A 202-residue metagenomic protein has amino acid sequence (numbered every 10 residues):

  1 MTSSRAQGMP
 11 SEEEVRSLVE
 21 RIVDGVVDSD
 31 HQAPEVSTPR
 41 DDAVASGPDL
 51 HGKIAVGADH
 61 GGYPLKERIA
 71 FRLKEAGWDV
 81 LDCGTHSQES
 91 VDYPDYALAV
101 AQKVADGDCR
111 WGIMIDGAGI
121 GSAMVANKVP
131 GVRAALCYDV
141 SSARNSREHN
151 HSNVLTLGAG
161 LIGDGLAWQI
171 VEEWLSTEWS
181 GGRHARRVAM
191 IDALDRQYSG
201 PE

Functional and structural regions predicted by a protein language model:
T2, P10, E14-I22, A45-L50 (+3 more regions): C-terminal binding/interaction regions
R16, E20-D24, D28-A45: Long, low-complexity intrinsically disordered regions
G52-W78: Glycine-rich phosphate/diphosphate-binding loop of Rossmann-like nucleotide-binding domains
I54, D108-G112, G131-R133: Short active-site oxyanion
G77-V80, G131-D139: Short hydrophobic/aromatic-enriched beta-strand-loop microsegments
D79-S90: A short beta-strand-loop structural module common to alpha/beta enzyme folds
V91-W111: N-terminal small/polar loop signature for handling phosphorylated ligands or for N-terminal nucleophile
M114-V132: Compact, glycine-rich, soluble single-domain proteins
